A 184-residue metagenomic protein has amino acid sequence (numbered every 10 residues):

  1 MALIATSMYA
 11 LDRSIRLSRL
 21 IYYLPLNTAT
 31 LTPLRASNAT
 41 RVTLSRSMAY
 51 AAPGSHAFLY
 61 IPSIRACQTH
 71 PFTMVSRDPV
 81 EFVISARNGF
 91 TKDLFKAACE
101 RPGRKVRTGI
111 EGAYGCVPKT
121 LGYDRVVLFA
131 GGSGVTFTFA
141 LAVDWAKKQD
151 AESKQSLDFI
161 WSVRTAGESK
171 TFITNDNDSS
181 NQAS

Functional and structural regions predicted by a protein language model:
M1, F82, R87-C99, G103 (+1 more regions): Reductase modules of NAD(P)H-dependent flavoproteins
M1-S18, Y22: Membrane-embedded alpha-helical bundles of multi-pass integral membrane proteins
A5, M48, F129-G132, S153: Intrinsic disorder
Y22-R41, S45-S47: N-terminal signal-anchor transmembrane helix
A39-L128, V143-K147: FAD-binding FR-type
G103, D150-S156: Short helix-terminating capping/connector loops at secondary-structure junctions
G115-A146, S156-R164, E168-T171: C-terminal, well-structured subdomains that either form a transmembrane helix-short loop-helix hairpin in multi-pass
K148-A151, N181-A183: Alpha-helix termini
